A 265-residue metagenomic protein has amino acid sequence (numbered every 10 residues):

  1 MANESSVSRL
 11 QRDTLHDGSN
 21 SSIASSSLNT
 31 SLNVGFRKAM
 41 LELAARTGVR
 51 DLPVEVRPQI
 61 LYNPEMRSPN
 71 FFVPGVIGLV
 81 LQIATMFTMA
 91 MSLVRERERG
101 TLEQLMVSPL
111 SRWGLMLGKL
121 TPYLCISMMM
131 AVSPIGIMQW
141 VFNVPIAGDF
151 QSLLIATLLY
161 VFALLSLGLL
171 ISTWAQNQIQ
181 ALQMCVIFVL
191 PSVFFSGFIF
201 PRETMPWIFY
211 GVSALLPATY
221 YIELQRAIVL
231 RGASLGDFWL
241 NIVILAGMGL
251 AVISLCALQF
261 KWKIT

Functional and structural regions predicted by a protein language model:
M1-T85: Transport-system extracytoplasmic interface segments
Q59-W140, S192: Hydrophobic alpha-helical transmembrane segments of multi-pass membrane transport proteins
Y62-M66, P145, G197-V252: Membrane-interfacial helix-loop-helix junctions in multi-pass membrane proteins
L79-I83, L124, L158-F162, M184-F195 (+2 more regions): Hydrophobic transmembrane alpha-helices
F87-M91, I135-Q139, L169, T173 (+3 more regions): Transmembrane alpha-helix boundary and packing residues in multipass membrane permease domains and related
A90, V94-R95, S108, M138-A147 (+4 more regions): Short helix-capping/hinge motifs at transmembrane helix termini and TM-loop junctions
S92, L170, V229, I244-T265: Junction motif at the cytosolic side of a transmembrane helix
R112-V186, L190, G236-I242, G247-S254: Alpha-helical transmembrane segments and their short interhelical loops
